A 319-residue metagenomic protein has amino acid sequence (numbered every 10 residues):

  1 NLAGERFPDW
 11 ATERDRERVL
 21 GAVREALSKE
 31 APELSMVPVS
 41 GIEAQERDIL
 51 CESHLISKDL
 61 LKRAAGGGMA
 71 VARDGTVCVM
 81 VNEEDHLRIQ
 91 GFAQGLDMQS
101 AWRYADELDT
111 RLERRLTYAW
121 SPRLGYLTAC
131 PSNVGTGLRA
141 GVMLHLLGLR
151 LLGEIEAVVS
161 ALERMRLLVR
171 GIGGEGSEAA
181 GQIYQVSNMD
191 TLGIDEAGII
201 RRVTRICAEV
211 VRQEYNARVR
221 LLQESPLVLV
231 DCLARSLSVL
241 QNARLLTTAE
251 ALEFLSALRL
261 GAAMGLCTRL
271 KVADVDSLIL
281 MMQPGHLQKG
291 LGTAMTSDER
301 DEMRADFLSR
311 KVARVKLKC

Functional and structural regions predicted by a protein language model:
N1-R123, L138, R150-L152, A157-C319: Long, Pro/Ser/Thr-rich low-complexity/intrinsically disordered regulatory tracts in eukaryotic proteins
G125-L144: Conserved phosphate/anionic-ligand binding catalytic regions in large, soluble enzymes, centered on
